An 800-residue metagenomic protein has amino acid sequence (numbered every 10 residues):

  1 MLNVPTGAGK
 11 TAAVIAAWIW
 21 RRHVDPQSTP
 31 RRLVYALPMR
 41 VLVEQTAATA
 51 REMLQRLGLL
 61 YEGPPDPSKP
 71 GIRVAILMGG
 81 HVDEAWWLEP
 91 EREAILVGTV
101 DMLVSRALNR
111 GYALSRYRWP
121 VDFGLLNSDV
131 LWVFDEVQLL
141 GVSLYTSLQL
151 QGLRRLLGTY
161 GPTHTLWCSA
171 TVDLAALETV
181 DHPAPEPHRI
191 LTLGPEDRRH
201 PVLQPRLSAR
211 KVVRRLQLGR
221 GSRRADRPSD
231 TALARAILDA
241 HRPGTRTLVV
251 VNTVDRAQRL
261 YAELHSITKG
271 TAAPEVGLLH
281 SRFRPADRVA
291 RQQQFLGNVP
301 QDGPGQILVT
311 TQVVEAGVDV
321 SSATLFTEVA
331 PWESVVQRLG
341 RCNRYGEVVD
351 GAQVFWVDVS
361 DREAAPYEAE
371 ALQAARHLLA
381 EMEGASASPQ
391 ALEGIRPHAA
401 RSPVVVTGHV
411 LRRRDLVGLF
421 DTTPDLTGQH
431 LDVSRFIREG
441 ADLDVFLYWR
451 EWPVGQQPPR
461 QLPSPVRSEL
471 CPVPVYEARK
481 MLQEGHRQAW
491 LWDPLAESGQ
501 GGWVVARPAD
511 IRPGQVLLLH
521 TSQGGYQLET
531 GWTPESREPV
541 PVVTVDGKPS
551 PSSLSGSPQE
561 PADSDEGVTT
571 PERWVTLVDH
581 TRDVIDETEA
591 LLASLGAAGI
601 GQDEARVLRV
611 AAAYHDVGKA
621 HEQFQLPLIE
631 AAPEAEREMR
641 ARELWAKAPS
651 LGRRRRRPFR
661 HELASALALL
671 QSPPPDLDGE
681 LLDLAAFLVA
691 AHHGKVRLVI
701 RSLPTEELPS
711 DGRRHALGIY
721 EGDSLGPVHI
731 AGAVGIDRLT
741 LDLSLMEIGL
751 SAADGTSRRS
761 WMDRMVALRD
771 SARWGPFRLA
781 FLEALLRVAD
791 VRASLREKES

Functional and structural regions predicted by a protein language model:
T11-S28: Walker A/P-loop NTP-binding motif
T29-Q55, D101-L103, V254: Conserved Walker A/P-loop ATP-binding site and its immediately adjacent core in helicase/helicase-like ATPase domains
L57-S115: Inter-Walker segment of RecA-like/P-loop motor cores
V74-W86, D101, V251-D255, V276-Q292 (+1 more regions): Conserved helicase motor
D101-S105, R110-Y160: SF2 helicase catalytic motif II
P162-H164, T171-H241: Interdomain hinge/linker at the junction between the two RecA-like core domains of SF2 helicases
R235-R242, R259-Q293, G297, A330-P331 (+7 more regions): C-terminal helicase lobe and adjacent C-terminal extensions/tails of nucleic-acid helicase motors
A371-E381, A597-E799: Divalent metal-dependent catalytic cores for phosphoryl transfer on phosphate-bearing substrates
